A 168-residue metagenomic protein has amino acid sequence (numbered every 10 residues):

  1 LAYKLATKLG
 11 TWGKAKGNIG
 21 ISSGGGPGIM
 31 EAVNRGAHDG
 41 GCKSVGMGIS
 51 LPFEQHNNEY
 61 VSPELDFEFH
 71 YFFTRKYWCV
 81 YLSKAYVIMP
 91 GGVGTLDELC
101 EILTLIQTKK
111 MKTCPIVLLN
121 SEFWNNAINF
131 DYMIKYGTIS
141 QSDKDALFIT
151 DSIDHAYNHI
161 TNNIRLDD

Functional and structural regions predicted by a protein language model:
L1-M47: Glycine-rich beta-alpha loop segments
T7, A146, D151-D168: SAM-dependent methyltransferases
T7, T11-K14, H38, T104-T108 (+2 more regions): Generic secondary-structure signature for well-ordered alpha-helical cores
I19, P27-C42, C79, Y136-D151 (+1 more regions): A broadly tuned preference for mixed-charge, low-complexity surface segments
G41-I49, L65-E68, D168: Short hydrophobic/aromatic-enriched beta-strand-loop microsegments
P52-I149, A156: Conserved phosphate- and dinucleotide-binding cores of soluble alpha/beta proteins, encompassing both enzyme active
